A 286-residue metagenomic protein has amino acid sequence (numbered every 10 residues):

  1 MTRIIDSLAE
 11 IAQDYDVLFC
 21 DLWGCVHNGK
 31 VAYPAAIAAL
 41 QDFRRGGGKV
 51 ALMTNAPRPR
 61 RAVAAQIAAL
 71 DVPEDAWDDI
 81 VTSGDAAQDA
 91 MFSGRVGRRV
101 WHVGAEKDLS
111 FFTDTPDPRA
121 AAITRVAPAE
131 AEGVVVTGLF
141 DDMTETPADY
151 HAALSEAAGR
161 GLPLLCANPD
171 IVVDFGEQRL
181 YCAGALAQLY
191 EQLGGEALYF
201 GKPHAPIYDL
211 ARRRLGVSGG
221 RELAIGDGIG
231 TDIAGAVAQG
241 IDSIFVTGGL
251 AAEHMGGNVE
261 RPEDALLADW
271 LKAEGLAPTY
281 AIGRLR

Functional and structural regions predicted by a protein language model:
T2-C20, H27-G46, R61-V81, D85-R286: Asp-based, Mg2+/Mn2+-dependent phosphohydrolase catalytic module
A56-R60: Canonical radical SAM enzyme core domain
